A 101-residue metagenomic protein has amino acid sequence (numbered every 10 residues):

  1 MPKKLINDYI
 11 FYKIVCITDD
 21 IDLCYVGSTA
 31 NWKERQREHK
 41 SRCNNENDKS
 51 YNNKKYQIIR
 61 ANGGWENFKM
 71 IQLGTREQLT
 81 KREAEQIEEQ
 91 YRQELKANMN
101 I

Functional and structural regions predicted by a protein language model:
M1-I101: Structure-specific nucleic-acid interaction/processing domains
